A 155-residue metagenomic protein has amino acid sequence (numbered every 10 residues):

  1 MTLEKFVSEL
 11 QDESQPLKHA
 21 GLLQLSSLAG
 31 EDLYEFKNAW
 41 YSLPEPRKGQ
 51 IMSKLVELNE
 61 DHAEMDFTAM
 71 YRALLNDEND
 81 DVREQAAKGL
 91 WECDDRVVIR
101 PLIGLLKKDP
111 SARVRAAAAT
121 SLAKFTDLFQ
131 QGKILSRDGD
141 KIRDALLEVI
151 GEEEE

Functional and structural regions predicted by a protein language model:
M1-A63: N-terminal alpha-helical scaffold/docking segments in eukaryotic complex subunits
M1-K5, L28-W40, D61-N76, D95-K107 (+1 more regions): Amphipathic alpha-helical scaffolding segments comprising HEAT/armadillo-like alpha-solenoid repeats
Q15-P16, E45-G49, D80-D81, R96 (+2 more regions): Alpha-helix N-cap/helix-start positions at coil->helix boundaries
P16-H19, G49, S53, E84-Q85 (+3 more regions): Alpha-solenoid HEAT/ARM repeat scaffold
A39, L43, L90, P110: Conserved aromatic-histidine-acidic binding/catalytic patches
V56, W91, A123-D127: Structural signature of alpha-helical solenoid repeat scaffolds
A73, D77-D81, Q85, E92: Long, hydrophobic/aromatic-enriched structural stretches that serve as scaffold segments
G89, A123, E152-E155: Charged/polar, low-hydrophobicity segments characteristic of intrinsically disordered regions and flexible loops
